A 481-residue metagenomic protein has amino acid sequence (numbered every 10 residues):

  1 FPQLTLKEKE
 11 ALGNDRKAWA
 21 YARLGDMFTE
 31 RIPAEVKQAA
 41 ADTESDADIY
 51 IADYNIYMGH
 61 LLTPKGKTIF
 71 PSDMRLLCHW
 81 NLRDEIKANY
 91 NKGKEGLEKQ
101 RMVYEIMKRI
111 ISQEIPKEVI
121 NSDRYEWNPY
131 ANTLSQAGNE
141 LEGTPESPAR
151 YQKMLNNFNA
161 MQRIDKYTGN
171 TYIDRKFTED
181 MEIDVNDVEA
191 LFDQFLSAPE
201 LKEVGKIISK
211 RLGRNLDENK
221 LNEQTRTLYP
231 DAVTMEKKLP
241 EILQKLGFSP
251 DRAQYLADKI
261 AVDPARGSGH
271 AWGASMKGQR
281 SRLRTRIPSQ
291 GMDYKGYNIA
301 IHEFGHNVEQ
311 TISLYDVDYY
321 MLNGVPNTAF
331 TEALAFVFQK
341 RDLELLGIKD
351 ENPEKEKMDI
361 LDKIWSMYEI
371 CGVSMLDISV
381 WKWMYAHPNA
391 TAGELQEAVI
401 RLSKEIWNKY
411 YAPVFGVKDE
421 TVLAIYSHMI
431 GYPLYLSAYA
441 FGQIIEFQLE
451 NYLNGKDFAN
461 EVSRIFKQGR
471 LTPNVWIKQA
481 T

Functional and structural regions predicted by a protein language model:
F1-R101, E105, R109-S122, T133-A137 (+2 more regions): C-terminal, non-catalytic "cap/extension" segments appended to globular domains
L76-L82, S209-N215, A271-L283, F304-Y315 (+2 more regions): Active-site-adjacent bridging/hinge elements
D123-Y130, L256-A265, M358-D359, V422-Y426 (+1 more regions): A glycine-rich phosphate-binding loop feature that marks nucleotide/adenosyl-phosphate handling sites
R150, I312-D316, Y320-W365, G442: Post-HExxH zinc-binding segment in Zn-dependent metallohydrolases
E218-Q279: Auxiliary, metal-adjacent structural segments of Zn-dependent hydrolase domains
P230, H270-A271, I287-I299, M321-A333 (+4 more regions): Alpha-helix capping and helix-loop boundary segments enriched in small/acidic/polar residues
L283-L314, A335-F336: Active-site recognition of the HExxH zinc-binding catalytic motif
K340-N408, G469-T481: Long, well-structured alpha-helical subdomains associated with metal-dependent extracellular/ecto-lumenal hydrolases
